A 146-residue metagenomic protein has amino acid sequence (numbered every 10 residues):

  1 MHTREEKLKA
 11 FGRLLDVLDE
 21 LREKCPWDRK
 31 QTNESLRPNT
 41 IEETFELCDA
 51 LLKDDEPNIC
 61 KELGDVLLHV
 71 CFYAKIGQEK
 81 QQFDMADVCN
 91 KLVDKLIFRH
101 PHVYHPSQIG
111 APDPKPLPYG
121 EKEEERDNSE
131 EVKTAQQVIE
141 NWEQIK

Functional and structural regions predicted by a protein language model:
M1-E62, L68-K146: Flexible "arm" and connector segments at domain edges
